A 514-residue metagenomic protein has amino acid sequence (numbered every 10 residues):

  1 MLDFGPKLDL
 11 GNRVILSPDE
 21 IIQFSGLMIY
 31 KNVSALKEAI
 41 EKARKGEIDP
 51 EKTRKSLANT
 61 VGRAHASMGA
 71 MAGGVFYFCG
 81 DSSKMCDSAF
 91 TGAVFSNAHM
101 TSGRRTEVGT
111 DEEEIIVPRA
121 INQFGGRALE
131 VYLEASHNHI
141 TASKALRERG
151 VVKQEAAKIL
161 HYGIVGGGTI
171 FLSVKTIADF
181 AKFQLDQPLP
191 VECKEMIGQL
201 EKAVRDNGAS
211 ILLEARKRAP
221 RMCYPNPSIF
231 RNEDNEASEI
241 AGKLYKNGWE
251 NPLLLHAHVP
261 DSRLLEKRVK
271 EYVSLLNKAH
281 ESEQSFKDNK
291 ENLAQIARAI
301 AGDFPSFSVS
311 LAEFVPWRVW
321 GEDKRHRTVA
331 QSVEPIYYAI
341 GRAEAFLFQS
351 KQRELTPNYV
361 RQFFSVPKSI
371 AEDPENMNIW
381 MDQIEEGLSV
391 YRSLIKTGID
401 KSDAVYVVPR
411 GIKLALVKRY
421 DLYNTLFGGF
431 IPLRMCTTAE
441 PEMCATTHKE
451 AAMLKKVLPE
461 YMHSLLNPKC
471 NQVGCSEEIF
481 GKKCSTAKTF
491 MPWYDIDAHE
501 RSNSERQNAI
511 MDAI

Functional and structural regions predicted by a protein language model:
M1-I514: A conserved ligand/cofactor-binding region detector
